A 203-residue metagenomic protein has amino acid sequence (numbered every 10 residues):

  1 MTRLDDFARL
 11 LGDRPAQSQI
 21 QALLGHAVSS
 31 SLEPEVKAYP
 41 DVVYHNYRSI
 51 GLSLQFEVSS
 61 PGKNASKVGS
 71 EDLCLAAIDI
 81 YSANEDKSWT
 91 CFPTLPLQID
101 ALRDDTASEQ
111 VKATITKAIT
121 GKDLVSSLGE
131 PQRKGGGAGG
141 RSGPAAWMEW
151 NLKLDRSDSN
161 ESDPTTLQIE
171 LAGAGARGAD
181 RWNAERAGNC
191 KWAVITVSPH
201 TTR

Functional and structural regions predicted by a protein language model:
T2-D6, L10-P93, A101-R203: A cross-family detector of function-defining hotspots
